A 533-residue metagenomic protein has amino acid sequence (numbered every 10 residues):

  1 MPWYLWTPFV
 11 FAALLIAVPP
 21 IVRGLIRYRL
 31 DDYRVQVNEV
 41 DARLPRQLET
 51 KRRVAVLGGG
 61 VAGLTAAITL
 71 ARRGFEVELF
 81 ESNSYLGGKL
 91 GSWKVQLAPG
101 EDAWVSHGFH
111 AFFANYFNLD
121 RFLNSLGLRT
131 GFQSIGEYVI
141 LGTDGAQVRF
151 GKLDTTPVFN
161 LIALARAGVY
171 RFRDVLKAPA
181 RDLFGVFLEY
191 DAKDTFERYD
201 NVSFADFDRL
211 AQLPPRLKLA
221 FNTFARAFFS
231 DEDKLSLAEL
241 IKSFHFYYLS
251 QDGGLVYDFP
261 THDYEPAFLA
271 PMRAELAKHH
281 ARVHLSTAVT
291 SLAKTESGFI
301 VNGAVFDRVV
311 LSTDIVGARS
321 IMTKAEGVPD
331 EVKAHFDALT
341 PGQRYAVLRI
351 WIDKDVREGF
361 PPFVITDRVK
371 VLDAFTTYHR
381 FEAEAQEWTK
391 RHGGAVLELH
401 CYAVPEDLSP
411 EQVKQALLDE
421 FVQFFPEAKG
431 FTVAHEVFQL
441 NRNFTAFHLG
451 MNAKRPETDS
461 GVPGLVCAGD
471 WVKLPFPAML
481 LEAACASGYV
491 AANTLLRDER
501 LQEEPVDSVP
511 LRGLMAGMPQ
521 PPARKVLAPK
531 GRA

Functional and structural regions predicted by a protein language model:
P2-V54, R72-R73, L511, M515-A533: Extreme N-terminal leader/targeting segments of oxidoreductases
A12-R23, R27-R34, T287-L397, Y402-L408 (+2 more regions): Mid-domain catalytic core of redox enzymes that form a hydrophobic substrate pocket/lid adjacent to a catalytic redox
E49-L79: N-terminal Rossmann-like FAD-binding beta1-loop-alpha1 element of flavoenzymes
A71-Q96: Glycine-rich FAD pyrophosphate-binding loop
A98-S134: Conserved FAD-binding subdomain of flavin-dependent enzymes
L119-D120, N124-S125, R129-I241, E504: Mobile amphipathic helical/loop "lid" adjacent to a hydrophobic cofactor/ligand pocket
S243-F299, F306-R308, S312: Helical element adjacent to the flavin cofactor pocket in flavoenzyme catalytic cores
A385-R391, N441-P475: FAD-binding beta-loop-beta segment adjacent to the flavin cofactor pocket
